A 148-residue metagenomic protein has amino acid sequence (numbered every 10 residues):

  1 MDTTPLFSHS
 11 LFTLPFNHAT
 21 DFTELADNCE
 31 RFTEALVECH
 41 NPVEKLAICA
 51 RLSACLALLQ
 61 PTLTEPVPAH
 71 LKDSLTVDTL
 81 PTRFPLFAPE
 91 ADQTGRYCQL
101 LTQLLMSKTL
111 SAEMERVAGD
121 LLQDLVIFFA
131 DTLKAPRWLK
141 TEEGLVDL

Functional and structural regions predicted by a protein language model:
M1-L148: Sequence/structural signature of long amphipathic alpha-helices that form protein-protein interaction faces
